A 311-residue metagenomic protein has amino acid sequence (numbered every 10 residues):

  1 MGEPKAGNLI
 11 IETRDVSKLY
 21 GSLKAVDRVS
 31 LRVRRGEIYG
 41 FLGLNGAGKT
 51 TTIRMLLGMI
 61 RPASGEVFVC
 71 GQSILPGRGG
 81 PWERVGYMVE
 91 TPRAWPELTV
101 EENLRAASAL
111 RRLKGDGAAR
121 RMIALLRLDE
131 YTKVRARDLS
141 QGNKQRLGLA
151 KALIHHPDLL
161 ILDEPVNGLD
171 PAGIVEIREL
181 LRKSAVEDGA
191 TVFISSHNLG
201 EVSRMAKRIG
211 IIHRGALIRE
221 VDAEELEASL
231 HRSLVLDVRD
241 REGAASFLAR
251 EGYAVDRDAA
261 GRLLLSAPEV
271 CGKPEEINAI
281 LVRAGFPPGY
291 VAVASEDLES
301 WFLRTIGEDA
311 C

Functional and structural regions predicted by a protein language model:
M1-S17, E308-C311: ABC-family P-loop ATPase nucleotide-binding domain
G2-E3, R121, D222-L226: Short, flexible cytosolic linker that couples an ABC transmembrane/permease module to its adjacent nucleotide-binding
N8-I11, K18-I194, L199-H213, L217-R219: ABC transporter nucleotide-binding domains
R35, V100, A223, S295-L298: Structural motif detector for alpha-helix initiation sites
L104-R105, R120-I123, V175, E227 (+4 more regions): Generic structural signal for individual residues within well-ordered alpha-helical segments across diverse proteins
R178-P268: ABC transporter nucleotide-binding domain
R232-T305, C311: Short, charged/small-residue-rich alpha-helical element at the C-terminal edge of ABC transporter nucleotide-binding
